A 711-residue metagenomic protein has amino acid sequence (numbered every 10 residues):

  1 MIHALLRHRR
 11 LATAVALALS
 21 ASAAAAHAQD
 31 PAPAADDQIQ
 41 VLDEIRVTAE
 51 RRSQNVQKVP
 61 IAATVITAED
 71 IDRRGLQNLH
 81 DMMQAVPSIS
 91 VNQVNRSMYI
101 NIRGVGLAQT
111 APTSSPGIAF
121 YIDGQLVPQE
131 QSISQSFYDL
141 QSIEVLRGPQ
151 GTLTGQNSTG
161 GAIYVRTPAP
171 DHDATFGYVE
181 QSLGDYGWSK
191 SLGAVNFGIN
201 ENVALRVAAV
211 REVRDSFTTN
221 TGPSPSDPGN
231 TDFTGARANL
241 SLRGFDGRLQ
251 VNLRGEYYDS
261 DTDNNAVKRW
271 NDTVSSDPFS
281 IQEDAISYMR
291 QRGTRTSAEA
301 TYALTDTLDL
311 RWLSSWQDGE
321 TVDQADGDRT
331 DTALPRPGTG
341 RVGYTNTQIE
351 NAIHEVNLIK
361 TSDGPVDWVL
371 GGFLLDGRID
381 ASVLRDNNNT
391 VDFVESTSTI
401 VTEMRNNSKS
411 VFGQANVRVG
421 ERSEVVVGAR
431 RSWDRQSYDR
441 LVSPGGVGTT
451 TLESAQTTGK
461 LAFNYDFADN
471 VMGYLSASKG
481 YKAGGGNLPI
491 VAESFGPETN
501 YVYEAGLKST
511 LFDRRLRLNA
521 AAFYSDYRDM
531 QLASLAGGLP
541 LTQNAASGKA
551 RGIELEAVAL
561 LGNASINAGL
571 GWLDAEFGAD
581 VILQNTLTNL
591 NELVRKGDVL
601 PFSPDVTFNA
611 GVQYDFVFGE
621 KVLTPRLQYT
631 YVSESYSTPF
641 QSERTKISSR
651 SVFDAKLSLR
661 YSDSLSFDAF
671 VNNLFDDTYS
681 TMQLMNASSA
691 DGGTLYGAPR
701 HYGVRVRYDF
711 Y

Functional and structural regions predicted by a protein language model:
M1-V86, N196, Q250-V251, T296 (+4 more regions): N-terminal Sec signal peptide and the immediately downstream disordered periplasmic leader that contains the TonB box
L79, I100-N101, Y121, V145 (+3 more regions): N-terminal periplasmic accessory domains that precede and gate Gram-negative outer-membrane beta-barrel machines
A111, I118, D123-P149: Short acidic/polar hinge/loop motifs at secondary-structure boundaries that mediate gating or recognition
F176, L183-R214, T218-D263, Y288 (+6 more regions): Transmembrane beta-barrel wall of Gram-negative outer-membrane proteins
S241-R243, L358-T361, P365, F373-L375 (+2 more regions): Structural signature of Gram-negative outer-membrane beta-barrels, strongest in the C-terminal barrel of TonB-dependent
S297-D328, D466-G480, P497-L560, S565-V581 (+2 more regions): Membrane-embedded beta-barrel scaffold of Gram-negative outer-membrane proteins
V369, E421-V425, Y524-D526, N544-P639 (+1 more regions): Gram-negative outer-membrane beta-barrel transporters
G562, T630-T638, S658-Y711: C-terminal beta-signal and adjacent terminal beta-strands/loops of Gram-negative outer-membrane beta-barrel proteins
